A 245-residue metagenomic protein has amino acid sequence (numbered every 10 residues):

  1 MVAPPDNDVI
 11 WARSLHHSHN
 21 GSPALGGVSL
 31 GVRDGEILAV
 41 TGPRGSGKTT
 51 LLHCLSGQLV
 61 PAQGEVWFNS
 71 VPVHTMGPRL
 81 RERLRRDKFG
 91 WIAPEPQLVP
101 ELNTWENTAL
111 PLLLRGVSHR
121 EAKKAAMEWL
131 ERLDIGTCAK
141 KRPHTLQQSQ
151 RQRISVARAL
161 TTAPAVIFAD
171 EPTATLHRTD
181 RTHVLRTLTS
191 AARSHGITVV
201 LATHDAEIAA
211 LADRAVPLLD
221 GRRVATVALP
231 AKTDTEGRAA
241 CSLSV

Functional and structural regions predicted by a protein language model:
S56: Helix-to-loop junction immediately C-terminal to a conserved catalytic motif
G64-P72: Conserved ABC transporter NBD signature motif
P72, R120-C138: Conserved ABC ATPase "signature" region
L102-L110: Short coil-to-helix segment of the ABC ATPase nucleotide-binding domain corresponding to the Q-loop/switch region
R142-Q152: Conserved ABC ATPase signature
T161-A165: A short, proline-enriched helix->beta-strand linker immediately N-terminal to the Walker B motif in ABC-type P-loop
I167-D170: Catalytic Walker B motif of ABC-type/P-loop ATPase nucleotide-binding domains
